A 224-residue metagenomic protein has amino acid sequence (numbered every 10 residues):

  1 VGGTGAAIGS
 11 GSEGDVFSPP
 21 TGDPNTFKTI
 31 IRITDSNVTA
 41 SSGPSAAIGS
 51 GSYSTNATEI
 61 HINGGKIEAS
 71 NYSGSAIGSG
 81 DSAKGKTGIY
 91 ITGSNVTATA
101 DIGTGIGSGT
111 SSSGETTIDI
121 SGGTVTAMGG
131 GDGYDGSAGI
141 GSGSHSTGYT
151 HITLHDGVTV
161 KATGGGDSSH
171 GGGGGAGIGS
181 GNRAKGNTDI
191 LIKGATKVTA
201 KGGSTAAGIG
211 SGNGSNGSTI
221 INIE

Functional and structural regions predicted by a protein language model:
V1-G2, I8-S42, S50-N71, G78-A100 (+4 more regions): Surface-exposed loop/turn motifs in large extracellular/passenger domains
